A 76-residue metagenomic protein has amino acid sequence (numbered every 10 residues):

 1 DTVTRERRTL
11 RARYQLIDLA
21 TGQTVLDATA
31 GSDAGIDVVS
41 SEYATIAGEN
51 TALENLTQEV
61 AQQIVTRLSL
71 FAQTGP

Functional and structural regions predicted by a protein language model:
D1-D27, G35-N50: Surface-exposed short loop/turn segments
A20, I36, S40-P76: C-terminal/domain-edge helix-coil "capping" segments
